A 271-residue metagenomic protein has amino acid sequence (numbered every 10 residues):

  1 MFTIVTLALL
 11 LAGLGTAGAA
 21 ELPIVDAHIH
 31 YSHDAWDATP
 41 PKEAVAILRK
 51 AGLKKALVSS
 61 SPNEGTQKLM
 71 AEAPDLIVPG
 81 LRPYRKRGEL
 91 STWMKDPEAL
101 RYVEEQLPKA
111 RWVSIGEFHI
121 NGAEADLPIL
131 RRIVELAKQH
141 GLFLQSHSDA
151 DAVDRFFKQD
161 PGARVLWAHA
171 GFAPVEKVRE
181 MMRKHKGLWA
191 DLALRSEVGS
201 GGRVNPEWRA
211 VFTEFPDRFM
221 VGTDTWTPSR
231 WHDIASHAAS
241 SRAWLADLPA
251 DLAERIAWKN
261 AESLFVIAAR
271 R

Functional and structural regions predicted by a protein language model:
F2, L22-V25, D37-S59, E64 (+2 more regions): Mid-to-C-terminal alpha-helical segments outside catalytic/metal-binding sites
F2-G13: Bacterial N-terminal signal peptides
A17-A20: Boundary at the C-terminal end of the N-terminal hydrophobic targeting segment
I24, I115, W167, V221-G222: Generic enzyme active-site microenvironment
I29, F118, A170, T223-T225: Active-site metal-binding loops of divalent metal-dependent hydrolases
S32-T39, A56-T66, K86-D96, N121-L127 (+3 more regions): Acidic-and-aromatic substrate-binding clefts and catalytic sites of carbohydrate-active enzymes
E64-F143, W189, L194-E197: Active-site gating/metal-coordination segments in enzymes
L81, M94, E124-V221, A268: Catalytic pocket-lining loop regions of alpha/beta-barrel enzymes, especially the amidohydrolase/enolase/GH5 lineages
